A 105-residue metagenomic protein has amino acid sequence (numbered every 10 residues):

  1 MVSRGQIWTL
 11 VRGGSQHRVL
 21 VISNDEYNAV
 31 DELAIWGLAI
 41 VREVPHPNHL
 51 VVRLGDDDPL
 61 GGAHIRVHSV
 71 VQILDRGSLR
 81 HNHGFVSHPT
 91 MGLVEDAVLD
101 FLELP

Functional and structural regions predicted by a protein language model:
M1-P105: Conserved functional hotspots at enzyme active or ligand-binding sites that engage polyanionic ligands
